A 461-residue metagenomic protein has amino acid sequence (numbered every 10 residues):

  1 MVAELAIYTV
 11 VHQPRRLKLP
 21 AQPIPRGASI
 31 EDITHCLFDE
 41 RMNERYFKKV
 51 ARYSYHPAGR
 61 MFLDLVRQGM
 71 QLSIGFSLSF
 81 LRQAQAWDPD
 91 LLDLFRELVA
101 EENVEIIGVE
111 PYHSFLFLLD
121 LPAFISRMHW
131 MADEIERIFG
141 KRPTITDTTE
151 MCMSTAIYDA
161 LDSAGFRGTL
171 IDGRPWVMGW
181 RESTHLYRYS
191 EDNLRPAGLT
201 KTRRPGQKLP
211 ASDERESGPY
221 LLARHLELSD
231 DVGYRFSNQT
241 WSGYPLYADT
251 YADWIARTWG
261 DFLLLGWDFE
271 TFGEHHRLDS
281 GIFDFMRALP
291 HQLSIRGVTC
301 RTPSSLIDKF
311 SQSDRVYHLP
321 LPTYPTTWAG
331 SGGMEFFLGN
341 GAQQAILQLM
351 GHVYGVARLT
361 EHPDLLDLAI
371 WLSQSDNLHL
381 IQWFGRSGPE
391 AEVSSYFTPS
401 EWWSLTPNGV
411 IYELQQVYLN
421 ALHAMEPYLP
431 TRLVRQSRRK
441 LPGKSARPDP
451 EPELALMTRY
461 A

Functional and structural regions predicted by a protein language model:
V2-T9, P14-D120, T144-D147, R167-D172 (+1 more regions): Short, well-structured secondary-structure segments
V2-Y53, Y187-E191, K208-P210, R215-P219 (+4 more regions): Active-site and substrate-binding clefts of carbohydrate-active enzymes
T9-P14, S77-S79, P111-S114, G140 (+10 more regions): An acidic- and aromatic-residue-enriched active-site/binding cleft used to recognize and process polar
A51-Y55, F117-M128, S242-Y247, I346: Phosphate/oxyanion-binding active-site loops and adjacent basic polyanion-contact surfaces
A58-F62, L92-R96, I125-I135, Y158 (+3 more regions): Generic structural signal for well-ordered alpha-helices, preferentially at hydrophobic/aromatic core positions
L91-G108, H129, K141, D162-K208 (+1 more regions): Acidic, His- and aromatic-enriched active-site or binding-groove loops in soluble protein domains that engage sugars
F117-L119, V177-L186, D231-G233, Q312: Short, charged, surface-exposed secondary-structure boundary motifs
A123-E150, D253-G266: CE4/NodB-like, metal-dependent polysaccharide N-deacetylase domain that modifies extracellular/periplasmic N-acetylated
